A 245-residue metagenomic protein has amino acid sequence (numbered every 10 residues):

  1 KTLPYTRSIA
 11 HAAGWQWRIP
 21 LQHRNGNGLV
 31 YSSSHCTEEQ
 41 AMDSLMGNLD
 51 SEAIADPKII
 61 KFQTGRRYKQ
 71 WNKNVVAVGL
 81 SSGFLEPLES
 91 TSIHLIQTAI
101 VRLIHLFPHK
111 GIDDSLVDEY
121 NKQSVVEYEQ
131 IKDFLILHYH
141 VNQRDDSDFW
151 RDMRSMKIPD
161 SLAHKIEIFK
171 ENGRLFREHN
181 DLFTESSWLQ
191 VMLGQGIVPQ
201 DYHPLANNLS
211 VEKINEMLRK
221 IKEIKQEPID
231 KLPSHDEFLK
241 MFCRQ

Functional and structural regions predicted by a protein language model:
K1-A10: Flavin-dependent oxidoreductases
I9-Q63, S81-L95, L106-H109: Conserved FAD/dinucleotide-binding core of flavoprotein oxidoreductases
N27, P57-Q63, V78-L85, R102 (+4 more regions): Generic, low-specificity signal for short hydrophobic/alpha-helical stretches with a mild N-terminal bias, encompassing
S32-S34, D43-L45, K73, T91-H94 (+4 more regions): Generic preference for flexible, low-structure residues
G65-I131: Conserved mid-domain beta->alpha element of the FAD-binding
H105-Q245: Long, low-complexity C-terminal extensions of enzymes
